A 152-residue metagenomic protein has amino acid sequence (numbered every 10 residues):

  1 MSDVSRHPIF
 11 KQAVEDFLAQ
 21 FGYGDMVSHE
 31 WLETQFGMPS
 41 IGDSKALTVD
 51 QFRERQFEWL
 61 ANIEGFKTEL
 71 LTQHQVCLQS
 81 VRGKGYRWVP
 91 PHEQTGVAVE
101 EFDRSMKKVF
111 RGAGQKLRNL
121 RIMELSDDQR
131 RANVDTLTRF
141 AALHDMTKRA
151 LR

Functional and structural regions predicted by a protein language model:
M1-D43: N-terminal "first-domain core" detector
I41-Q56: Short, flexible/disordered intra-domain loops and linkers
E54-E69: Short amphipathic alpha-helical interaction segments
K67, L71-V81: A short, conserved structural fragment
Q79-P90: Minor-groove-contacting beta-hairpin "wing" of winged helix-turn-helix DNA-binding domains
Q94-R152: Intrinsically disordered, low-complexity, charge-dense segments enriched in Lys/Arg and Glu/Asp interspersed
